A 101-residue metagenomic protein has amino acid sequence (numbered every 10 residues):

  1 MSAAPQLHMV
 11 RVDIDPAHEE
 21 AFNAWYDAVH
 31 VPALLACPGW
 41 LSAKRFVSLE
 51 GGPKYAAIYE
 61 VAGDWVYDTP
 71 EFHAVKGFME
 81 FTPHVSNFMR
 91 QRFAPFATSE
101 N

Functional and structural regions predicted by a protein language model:
M1-N101: Macromolecular interaction modules
